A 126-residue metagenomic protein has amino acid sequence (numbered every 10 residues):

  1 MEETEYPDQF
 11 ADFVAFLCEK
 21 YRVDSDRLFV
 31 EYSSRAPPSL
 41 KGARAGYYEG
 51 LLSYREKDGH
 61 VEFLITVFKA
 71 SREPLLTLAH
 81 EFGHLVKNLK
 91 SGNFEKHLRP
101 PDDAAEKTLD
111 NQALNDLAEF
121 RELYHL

Functional and structural regions predicted by a protein language model:
E5-Q9, P74, L78: Short amphipathic alpha-helical segments
Y6-D26: Zn2+-dependent metallopeptidase catalytic core
F13-F16, E81, D116: Charge-rich, solvent-exposed alpha-helical interaction surfaces
K20-D24, L51, D116, L123: Alpha-helical structural context
E31-R72, L89: Active-site scaffold of zinc-dependent metalloenzymes
R72, L76, N88-L126: Post-HEXXH active-site segment of zinc metalloproteases
A79, G83-K87: Short active-site segment of divalent metal-dependent hydrolases/proteases that encodes the spacing between
